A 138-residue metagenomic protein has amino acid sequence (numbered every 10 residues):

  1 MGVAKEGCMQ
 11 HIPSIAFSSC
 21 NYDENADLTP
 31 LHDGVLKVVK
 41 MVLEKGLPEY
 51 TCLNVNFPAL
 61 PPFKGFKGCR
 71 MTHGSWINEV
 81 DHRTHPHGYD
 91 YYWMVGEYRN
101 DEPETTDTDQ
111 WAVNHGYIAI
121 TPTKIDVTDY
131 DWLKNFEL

Functional and structural regions predicted by a protein language model:
M1-N21: Internal, conserved structured core segments that host functional sites
E24-N25: Structural signature of PLP-dependent enzymes
L28-L138: Electrostatically charged, flexible surface regions
